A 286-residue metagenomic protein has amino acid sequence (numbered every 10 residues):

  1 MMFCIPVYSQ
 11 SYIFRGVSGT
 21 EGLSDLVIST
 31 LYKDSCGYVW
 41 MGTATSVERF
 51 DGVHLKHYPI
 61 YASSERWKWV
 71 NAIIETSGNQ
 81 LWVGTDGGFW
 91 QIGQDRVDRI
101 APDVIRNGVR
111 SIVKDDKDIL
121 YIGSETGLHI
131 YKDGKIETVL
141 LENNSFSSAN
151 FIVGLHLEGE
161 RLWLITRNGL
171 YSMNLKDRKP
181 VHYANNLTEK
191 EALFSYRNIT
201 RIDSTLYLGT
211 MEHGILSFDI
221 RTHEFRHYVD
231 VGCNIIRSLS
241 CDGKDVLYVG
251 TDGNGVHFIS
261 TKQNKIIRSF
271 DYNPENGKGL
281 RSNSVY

Functional and structural regions predicted by a protein language model:
M1-Y286: Carboxylate-rich, polar loop motifs that coordinate divalent cations or form catalytic acidic clusters
